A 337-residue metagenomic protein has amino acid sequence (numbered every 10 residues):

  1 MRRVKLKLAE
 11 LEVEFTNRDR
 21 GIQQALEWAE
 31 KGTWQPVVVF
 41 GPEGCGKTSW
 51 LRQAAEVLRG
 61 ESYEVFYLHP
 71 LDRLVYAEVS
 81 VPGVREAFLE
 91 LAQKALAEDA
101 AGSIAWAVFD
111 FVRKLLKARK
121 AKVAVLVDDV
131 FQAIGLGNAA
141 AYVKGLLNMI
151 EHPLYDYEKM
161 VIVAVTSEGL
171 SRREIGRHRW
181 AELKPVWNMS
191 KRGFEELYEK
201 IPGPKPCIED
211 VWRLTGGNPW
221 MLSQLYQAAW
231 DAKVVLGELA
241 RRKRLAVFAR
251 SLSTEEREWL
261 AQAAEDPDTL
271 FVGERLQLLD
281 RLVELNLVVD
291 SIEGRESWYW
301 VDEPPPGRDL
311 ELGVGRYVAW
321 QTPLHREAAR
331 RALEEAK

Functional and structural regions predicted by a protein language model:
M1-V37, V57-E61, L71, L154-K159 (+6 more regions): A short, basic N-terminal segment
R18, T48, N218: Short, conserved phosphate/pyrophosphate- and ester-handling motifs at nucleotide-, phospho-/glycolipid
T33-Q53: Walker A/P-loop nucleotide-binding motif
V65, P70-A100: Conserved NTP-binding/hydrolysis module of P-loop NTPases
S103-H178, D309: Conserved Walker B catalytic segment
L183-L214, W220, L225: Conserved small helical "lid"/interfacial subdomain of P-loop NTPases
I208-V211, L222-Y299: Winged-helix-like regulatory helical subdomains adjacent to P-loop NTPase cores
E284-K337: Short capping/hinge segments at domain boundaries that bridge a core fold to an adjacent linker or tail
